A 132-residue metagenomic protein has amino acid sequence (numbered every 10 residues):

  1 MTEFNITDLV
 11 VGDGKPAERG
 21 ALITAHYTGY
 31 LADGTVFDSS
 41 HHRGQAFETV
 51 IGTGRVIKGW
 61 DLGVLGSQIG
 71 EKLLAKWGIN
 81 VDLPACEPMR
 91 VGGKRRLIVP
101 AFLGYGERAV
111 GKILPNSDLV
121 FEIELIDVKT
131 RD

Functional and structural regions predicted by a protein language model:
M1-D132: Cross-family detector of peptidyl-prolyl cis-trans isomerase
